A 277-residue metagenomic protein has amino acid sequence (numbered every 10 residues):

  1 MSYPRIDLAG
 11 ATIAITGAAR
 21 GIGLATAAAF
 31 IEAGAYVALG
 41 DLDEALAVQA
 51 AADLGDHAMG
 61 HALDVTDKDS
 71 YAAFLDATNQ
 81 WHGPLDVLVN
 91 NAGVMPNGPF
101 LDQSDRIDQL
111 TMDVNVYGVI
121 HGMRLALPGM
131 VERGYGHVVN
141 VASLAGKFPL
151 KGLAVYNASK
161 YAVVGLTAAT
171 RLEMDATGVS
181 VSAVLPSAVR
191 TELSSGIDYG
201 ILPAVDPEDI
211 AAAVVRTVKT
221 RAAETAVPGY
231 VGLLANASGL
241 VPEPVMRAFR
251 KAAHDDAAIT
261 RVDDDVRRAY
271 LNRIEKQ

Functional and structural regions predicted by a protein language model:
Y3-A38: Canonical Rossmann dinucleotide-binding motif of NAD(H)/NADP(H)-dependent dehydrogenases/reductases, specifically
A33-Q49: Conserved glycine-rich Rossmann-like NAD(P)H-binding loop of the short-chain dehydrogenase/reductase
E44-A45, A62-A73, D105: The beta1-alpha1 cofactor-binding region of Rossmann-like NAD(H)/NADP(H)-dependent oxidoreductases
P99-F100, S104-Q109: Substrate-binding pocket helix/loop in short-chain dehydrogenase/reductase
M123, S159: Active-site helix of classical SDR
S143: Residue(s) in the substrate-gating loop at a strand-loop-helix junction that position the organic substrate next
A183, Y199-N236: C-terminal helical subdomain
